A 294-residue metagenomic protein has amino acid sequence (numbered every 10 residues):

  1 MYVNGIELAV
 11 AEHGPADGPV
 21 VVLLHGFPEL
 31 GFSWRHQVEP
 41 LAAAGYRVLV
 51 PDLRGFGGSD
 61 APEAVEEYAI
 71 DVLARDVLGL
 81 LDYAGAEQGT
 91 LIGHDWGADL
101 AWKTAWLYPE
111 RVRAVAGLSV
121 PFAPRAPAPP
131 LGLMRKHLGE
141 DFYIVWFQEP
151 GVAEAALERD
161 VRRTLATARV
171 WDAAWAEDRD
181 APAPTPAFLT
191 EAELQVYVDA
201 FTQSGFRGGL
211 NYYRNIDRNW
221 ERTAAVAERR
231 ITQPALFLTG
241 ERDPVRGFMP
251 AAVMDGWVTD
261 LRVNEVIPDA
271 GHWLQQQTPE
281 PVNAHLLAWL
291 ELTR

Functional and structural regions predicted by a protein language model:
M1-E7: N-terminal cap/lid segment of alpha/beta-hydrolase-fold proteins
Y2, E12, V50, T239 (+1 more regions): Conserved residues in the N-terminal Rossmann fold of short-chain dehydrogenase/reductase
E7-L8, V20, F56-I92, W96-R262 (+2 more regions): Flexible "cap/lid" subdomain of the alpha/beta-hydrolase fold that forms the substrate-access gate
A9-D60: Conserved HGGG/HGGXW glycine-rich cap/lid loop of the alpha/beta-hydrolase fold
G26, A69, Q277-T278: Active-site helix-initiating loop/hinge in glycosyltransferases
F27, G31-W34, W96, W102 (+2 more regions): Signature tryptophan residues that serve as conserved aromatic anchors
L261-R294: Catalytic active-site module of serine/aspartate enzymes centered on a nucleophile-bearing elbow/loop
